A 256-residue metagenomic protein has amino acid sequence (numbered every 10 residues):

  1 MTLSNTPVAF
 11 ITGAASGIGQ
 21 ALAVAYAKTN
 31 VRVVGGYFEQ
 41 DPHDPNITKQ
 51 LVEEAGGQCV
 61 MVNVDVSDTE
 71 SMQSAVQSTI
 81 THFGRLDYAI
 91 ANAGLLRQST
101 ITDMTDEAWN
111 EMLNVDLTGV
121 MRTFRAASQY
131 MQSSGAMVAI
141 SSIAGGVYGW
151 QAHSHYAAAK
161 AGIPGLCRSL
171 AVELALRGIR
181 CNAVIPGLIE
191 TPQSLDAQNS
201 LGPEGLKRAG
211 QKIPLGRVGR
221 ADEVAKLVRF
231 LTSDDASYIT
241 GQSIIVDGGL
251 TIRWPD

Functional and structural regions predicted by a protein language model:
A15-S16: Conserved glycine-rich cofactor-binding loop
V31-N46: Conserved glycine-rich Rossmann-like NAD(P)H-binding loop of the short-chain dehydrogenase/reductase
T100-I101, A108-L113, G205, A209: Substrate-binding pocket helix/loop in short-chain dehydrogenase/reductase
F124, A159, C167: Active-site helix of classical SDR
Q129, V172-L176, S237: Alpha-helical segment proximal to the catalytic Tyr-Lys
S142: Residue(s) in the substrate-gating loop at a strand-loop-helix junction that position the organic substrate next
V147, R229, T240-D256: Short C-terminal tail/terminal secondary-structure segment of NAD(P)H-dependent dehydrogenase/reductase domains
